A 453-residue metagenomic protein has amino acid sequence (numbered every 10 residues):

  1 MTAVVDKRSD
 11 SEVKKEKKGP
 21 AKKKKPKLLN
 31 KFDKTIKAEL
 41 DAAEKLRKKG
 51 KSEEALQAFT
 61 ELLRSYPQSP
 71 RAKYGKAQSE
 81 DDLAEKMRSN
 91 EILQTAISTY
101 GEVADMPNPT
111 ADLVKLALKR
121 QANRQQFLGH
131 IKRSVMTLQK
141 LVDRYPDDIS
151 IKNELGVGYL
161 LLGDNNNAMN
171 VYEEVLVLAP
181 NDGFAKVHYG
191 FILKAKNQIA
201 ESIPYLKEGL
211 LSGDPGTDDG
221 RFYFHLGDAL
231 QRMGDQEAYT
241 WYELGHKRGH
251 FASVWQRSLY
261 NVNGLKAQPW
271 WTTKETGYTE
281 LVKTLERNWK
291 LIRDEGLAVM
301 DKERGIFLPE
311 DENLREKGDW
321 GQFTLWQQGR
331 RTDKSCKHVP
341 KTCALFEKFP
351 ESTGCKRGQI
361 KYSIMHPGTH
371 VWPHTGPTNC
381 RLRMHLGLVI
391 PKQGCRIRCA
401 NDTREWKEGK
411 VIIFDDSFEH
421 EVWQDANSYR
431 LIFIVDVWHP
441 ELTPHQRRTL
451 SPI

Functional and structural regions predicted by a protein language model:
F32-S65, D81-E91, R120-M136: Alpha-helical segment of the N-proximal tetratricopeptide repeat
P67, N108, D112, P146 (+3 more regions): Short coil turns that delineate tetratricopeptide repeat
G75, L116-R120, E154, H188 (+1 more regions): Canonical tetratricopeptide repeat
I92-D105, I199, I203-D214, F224-S253: TPR/TPR-like (Sel1-like) alpha-helical repeat modules
D228, R232-L382, V389-C395, C399 (+2 more regions): Fe(II)/2-oxoglutarate oxygenase catalytic core
